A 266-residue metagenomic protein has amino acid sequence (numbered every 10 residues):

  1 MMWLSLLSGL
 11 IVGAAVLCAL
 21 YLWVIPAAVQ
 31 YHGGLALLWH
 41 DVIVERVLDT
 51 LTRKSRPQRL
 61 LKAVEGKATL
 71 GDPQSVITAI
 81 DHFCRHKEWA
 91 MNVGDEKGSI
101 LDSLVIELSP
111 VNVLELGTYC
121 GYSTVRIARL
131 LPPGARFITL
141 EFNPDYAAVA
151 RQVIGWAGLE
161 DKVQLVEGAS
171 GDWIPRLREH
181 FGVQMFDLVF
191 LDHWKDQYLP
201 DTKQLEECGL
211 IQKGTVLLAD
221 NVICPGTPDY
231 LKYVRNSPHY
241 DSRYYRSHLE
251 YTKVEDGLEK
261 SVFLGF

Functional and structural regions predicted by a protein language model:
M1-F190, K195-L218, V222-F266: A short alpha-helical cap/connector motif
